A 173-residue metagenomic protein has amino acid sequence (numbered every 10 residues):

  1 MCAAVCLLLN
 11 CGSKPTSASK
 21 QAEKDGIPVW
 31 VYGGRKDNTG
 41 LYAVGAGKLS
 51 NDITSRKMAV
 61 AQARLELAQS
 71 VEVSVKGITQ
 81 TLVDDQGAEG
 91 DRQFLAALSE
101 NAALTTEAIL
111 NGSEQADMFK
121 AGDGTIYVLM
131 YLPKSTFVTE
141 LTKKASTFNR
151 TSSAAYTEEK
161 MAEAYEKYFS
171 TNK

Functional and structural regions predicted by a protein language model:
M1-K14: Sec-dependent bacterial lipoprotein signal peptides
C11-K173: Domain-level marker for long, solvent-exposed, non-transmembrane regions
